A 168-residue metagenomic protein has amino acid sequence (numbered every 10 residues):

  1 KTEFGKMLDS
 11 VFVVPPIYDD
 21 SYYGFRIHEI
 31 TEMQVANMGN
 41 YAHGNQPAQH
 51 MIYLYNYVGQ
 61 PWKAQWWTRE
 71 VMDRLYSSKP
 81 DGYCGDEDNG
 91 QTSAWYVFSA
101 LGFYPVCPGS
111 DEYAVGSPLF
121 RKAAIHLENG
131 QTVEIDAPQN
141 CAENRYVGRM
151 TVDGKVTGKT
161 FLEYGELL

Functional and structural regions predicted by a protein language model:
K1-L119, A123-E134, Q139, E166-L167: Active-site core of glycosidic bond-cleaving carbohydrate-active enzymes
Q139-L168: C-terminal beta-sandwich/jelly-roll accessory domains of carbohydrate-active enzymes
